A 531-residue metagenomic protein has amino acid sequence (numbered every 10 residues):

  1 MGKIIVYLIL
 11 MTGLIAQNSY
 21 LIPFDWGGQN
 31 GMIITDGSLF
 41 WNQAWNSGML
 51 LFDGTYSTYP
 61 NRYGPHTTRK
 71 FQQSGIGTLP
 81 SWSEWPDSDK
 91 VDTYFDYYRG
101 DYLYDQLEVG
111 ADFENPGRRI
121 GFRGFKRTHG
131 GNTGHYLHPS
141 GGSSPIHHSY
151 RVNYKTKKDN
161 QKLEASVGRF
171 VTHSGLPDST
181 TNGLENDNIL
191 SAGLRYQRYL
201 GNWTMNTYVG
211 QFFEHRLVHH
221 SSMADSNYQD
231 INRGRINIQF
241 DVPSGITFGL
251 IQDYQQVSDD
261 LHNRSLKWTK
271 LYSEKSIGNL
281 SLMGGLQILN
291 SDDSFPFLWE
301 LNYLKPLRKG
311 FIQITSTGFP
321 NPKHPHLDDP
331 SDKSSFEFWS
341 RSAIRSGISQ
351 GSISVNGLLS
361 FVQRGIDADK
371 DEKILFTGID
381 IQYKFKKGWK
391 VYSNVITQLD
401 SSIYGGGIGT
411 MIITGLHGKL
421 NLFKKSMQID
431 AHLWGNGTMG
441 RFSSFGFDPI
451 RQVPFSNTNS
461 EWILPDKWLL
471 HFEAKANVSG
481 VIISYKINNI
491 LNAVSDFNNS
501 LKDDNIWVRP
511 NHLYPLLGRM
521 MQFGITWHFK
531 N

Functional and structural regions predicted by a protein language model:
K3-L14: Sec-dependent N-terminal signal peptides
Q17-K90: Acidic, small-polar-rich N-terminal luminal/periplasmic segments of exported/outer-membrane proteins
N18, Y59-R69, L79, S88 (+2 more regions): Exposed, low-structure sequence patches enriched in small/polar residues
G75-T78, P86-Y136, G142-Y150: Outer-membrane beta-barrel translocator/receptor signature
S166, V171-G183: Acidic/polar loop-and-plug regions of large Gram-negative outer-membrane beta-barrel proteins
